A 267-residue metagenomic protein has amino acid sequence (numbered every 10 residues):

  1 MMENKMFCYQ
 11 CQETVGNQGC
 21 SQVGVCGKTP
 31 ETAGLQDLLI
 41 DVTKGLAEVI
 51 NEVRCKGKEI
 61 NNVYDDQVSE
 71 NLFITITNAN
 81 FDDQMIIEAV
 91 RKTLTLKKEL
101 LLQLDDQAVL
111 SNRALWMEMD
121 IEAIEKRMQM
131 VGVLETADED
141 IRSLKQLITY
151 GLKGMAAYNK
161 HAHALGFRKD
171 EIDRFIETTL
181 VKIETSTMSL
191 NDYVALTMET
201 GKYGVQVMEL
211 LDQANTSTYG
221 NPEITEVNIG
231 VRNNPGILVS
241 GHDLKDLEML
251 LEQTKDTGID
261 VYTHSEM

Functional and structural regions predicted by a protein language model:
M2-M267: Metallocofactor- and cofactor-centric catalytic cores in central/energy metabolism, strongly enriched
